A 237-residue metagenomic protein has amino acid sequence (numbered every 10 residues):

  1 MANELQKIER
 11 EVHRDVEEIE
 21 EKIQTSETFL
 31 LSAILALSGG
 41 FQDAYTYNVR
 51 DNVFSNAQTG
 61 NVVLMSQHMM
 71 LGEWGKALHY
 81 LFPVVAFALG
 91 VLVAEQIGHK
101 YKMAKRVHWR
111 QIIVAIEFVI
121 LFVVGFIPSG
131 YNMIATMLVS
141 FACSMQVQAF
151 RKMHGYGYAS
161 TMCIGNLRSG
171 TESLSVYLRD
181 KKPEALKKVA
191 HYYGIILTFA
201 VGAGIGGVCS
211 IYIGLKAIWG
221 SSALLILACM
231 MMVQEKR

Functional and structural regions predicted by a protein language model:
A2-R237: Alpha-helical transmembrane segments of multi-pass membrane proteins
